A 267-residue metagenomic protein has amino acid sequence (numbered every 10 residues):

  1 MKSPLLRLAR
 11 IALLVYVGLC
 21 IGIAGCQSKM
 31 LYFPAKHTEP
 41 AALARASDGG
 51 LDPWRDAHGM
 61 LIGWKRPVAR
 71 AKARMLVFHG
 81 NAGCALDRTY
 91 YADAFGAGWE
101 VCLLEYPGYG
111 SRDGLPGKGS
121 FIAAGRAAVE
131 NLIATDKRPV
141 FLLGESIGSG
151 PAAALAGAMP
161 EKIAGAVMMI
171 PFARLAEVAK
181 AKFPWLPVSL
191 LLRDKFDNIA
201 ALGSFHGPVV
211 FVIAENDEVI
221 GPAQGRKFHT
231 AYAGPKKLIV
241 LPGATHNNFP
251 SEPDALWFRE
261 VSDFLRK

Functional and structural regions predicted by a protein language model:
L8-R55: An N-terminal hydrophobic leader/cap segment in hydrolases
M60-N131: Membrane-embedded segments
Y90-Y91, N198, G207, G221-T230: Short alpha-helix in the alpha/beta-hydrolase fold that links the catalytic acid
G144-G148, A152: Gly/Ala-rich beta-loop-alpha elbow adjacent to hydrolase catalytic centers
V167-E177, D194-N198: Active-site nucleophile loop of the alpha/beta-hydrolase fold
F205-H206, F211-D217: Short beta-strand/loop motif that positions the catalytic acidic residue of the alpha/beta-hydrolase fold
N216-I220, N247-N248: Acidic catalytic loop of the alpha/beta-hydrolase fold
A244-D254: Catalytic histidine-centered segment of alpha/beta-hydrolase-like enzymes
